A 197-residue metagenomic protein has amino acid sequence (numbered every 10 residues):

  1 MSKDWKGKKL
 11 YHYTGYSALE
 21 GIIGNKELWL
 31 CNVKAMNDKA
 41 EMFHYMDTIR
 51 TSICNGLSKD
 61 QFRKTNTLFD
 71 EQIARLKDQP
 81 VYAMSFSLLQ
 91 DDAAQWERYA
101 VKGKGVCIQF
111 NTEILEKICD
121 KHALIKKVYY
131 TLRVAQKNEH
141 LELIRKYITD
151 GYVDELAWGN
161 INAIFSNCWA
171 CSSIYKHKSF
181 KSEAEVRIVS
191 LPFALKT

Functional and structural regions predicted by a protein language model:
M1-T197: Partner-binding and oligomerization surfaces adjacent to conserved cores of proteins that assemble macromolecular
